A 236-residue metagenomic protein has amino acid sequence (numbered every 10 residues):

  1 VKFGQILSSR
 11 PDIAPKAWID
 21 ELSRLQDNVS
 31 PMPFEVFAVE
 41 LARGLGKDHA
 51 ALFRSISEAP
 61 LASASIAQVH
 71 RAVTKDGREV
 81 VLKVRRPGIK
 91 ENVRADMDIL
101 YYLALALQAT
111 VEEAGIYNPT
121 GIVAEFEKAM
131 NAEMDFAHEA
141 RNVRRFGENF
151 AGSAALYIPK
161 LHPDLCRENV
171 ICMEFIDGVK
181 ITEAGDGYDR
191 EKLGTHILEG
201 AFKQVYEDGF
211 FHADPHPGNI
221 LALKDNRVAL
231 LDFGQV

Functional and structural regions predicted by a protein language model:
V1-Q204, G209, L221-V236: Broad phosphate/nucleotide-binding scaffolds in NTP-utilizing and phosphate-metabolizing enzymes
G209, D214-H216: Conserved catalytic-loop position in the HRD/HxD motif
